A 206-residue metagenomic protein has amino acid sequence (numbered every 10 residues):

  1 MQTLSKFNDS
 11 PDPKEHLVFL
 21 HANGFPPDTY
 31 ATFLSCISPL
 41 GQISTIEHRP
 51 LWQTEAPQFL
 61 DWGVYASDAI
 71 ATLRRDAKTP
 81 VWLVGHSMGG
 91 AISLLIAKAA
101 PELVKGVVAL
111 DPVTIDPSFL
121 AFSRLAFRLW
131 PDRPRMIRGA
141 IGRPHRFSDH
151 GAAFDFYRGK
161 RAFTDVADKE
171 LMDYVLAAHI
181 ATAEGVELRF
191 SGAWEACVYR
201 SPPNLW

Functional and structural regions predicted by a protein language model:
F7-E55: Conserved HGGG/HGGXW glycine-rich cap/lid loop of the alpha/beta-hydrolase fold
L34, L73, I96-A97: A conserved amphipathic alpha-helix that caps or lines the catalytic cleft of carbohydrate- and lipid-modifying enzymes
S44-V84, T114, S123-L125: Active-site loop/oxyanion-hole signature of alpha/beta-hydrolase fold enzymes
A66, I70, H150-R158, M172: An amphipathic alpha-helix signature
T79-F122: Conserved hydrolase catalytic core segment
V113-H145: A catalytic-pocket lid/entrance helix-loop region that shapes and gates access to the active site across common
G139-R143, A152-F163, A177-H179, E195-C197: Helix-loop "lid/cap" segments that line or gate small-molecule binding pockets
K169, A178-W206: Conserved serine/cysteine hydrolase catalytic core
